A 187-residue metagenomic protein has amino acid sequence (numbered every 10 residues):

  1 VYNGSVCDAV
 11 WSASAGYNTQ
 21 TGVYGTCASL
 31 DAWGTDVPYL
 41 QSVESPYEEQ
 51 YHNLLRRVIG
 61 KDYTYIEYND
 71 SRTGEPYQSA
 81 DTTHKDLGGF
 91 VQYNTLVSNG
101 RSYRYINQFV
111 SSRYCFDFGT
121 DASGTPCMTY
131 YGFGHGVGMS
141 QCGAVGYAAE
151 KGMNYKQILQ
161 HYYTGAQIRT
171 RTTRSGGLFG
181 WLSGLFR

Functional and structural regions predicted by a protein language model:
V1-R187: Conserved, single-site charged/polar hotspot
